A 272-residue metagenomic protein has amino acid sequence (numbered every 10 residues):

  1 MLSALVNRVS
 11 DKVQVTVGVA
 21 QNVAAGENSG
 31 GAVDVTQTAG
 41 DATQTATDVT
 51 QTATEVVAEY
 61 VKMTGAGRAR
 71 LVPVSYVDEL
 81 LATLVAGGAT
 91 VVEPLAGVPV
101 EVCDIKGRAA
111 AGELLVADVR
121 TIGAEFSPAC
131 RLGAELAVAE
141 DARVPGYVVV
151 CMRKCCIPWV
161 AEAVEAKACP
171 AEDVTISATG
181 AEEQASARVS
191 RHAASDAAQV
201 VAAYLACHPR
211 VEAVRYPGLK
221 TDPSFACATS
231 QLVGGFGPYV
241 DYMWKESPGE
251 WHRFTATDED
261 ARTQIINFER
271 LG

Functional and structural regions predicted by a protein language model:
L2-Q21, A32, T52-P209, R215 (+1 more regions): Conserved PLP-enzyme active-site core in the AAT-like
G26, G30-G31, G40: Residue-identity detector for glycine
N28, Q44, Q51, L232-G234: Residue-level detector of solvent-exposed, low-hydrophobicity positions
V35-A53: Long, intrinsically disordered low-complexity tandem-repeat segments
Q199, A203-G272: Conserved C-terminal alpha-helix-loop-beta "cap" of PLP-dependent enzymes that closes/shapes the active-site mouth
